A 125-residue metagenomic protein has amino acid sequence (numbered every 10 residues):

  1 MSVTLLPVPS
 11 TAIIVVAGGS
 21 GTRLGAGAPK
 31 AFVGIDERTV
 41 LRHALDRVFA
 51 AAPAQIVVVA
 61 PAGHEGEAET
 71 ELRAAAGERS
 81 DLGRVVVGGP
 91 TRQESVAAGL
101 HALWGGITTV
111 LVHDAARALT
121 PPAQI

Functional and structural regions predicted by a protein language model:
V3-E65: N-terminal glycine-rich phosphate-binding loop and ensuing alpha1 helix
I35, V59, V86-V87, H113: Structural motif
D46, A54-V57, E71, L103 (+1 more regions): Residue-level detection of beta-strand scaffold positions
A52, A74-D81, G105: Short helix-capping segments at alpha-helix termini
G66-L72: Acidic helix N-cap motif at the loop->helix transition within catalytic regions of sugar-transfer enzymes
L82, G88-I125: Conserved beta-loop-beta/alpha segment of the NTase-like Rossmann-fold superfamily that binds/positions NTPs
